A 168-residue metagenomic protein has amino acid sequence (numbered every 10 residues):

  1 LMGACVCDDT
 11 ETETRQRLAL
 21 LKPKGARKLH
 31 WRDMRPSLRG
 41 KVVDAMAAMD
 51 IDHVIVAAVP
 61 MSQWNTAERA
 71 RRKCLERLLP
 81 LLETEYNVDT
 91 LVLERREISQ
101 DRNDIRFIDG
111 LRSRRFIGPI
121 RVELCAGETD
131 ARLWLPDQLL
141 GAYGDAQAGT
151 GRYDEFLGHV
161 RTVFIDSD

Functional and structural regions predicted by a protein language model:
L1-D168: Phosphate-ester processing/binding pockets and catalytic centers
